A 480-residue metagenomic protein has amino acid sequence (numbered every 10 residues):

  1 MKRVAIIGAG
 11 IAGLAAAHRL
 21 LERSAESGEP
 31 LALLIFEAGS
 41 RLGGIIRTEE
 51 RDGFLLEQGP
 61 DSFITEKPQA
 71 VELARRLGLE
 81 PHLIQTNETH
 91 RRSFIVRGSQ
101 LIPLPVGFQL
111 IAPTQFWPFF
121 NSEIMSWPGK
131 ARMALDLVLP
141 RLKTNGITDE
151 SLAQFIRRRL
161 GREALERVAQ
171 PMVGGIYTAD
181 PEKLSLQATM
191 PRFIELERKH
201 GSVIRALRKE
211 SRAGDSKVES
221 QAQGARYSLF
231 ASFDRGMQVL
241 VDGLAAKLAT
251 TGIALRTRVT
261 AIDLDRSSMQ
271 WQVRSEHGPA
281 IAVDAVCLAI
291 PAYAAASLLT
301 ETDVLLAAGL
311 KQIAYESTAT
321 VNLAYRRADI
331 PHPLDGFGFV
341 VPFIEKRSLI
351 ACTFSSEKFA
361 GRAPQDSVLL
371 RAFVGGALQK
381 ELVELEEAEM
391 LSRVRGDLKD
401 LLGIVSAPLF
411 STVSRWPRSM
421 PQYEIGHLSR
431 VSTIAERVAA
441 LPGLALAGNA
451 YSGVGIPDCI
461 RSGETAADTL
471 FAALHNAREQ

Functional and structural regions predicted by a protein language model:
M1-A12: Beta1/beta-strand and adjacent pyrophosphate-binding region of the FAD-binding site in flavoprotein oxidoreductases
I11-A12, L42, S462: Hydrophobic/small residue at the entry helix of a nucleotide-binding pocket
L21-R51: Glycine-rich FAD pyrophosphate-binding loop
A25, E29, V96, S211-A225 (+1 more regions): Short, basic, low-complexity termini and linkers enriched in Ser/Thr/Gly/Pro that act as targeting/leader peptides
I45, P105-G107, P333-G336, I350-Q480: Conserved flavin/dinucleotide-binding core of flavoenzymes
D52-K143: Dinucleotide-binding Rossmann-like beta1-alpha1 core, especially the glycine-rich loop that anchors the ADP
R92, A112, F116, A131-A261: Active-site/ligand-binding neighborhood in enzyme catalytic cores
L255-F373, A377-E384, A388, G396 (+2 more regions): Mid-domain catalytic core of redox enzymes that form a hydrophobic substrate pocket/lid adjacent to a catalytic redox
